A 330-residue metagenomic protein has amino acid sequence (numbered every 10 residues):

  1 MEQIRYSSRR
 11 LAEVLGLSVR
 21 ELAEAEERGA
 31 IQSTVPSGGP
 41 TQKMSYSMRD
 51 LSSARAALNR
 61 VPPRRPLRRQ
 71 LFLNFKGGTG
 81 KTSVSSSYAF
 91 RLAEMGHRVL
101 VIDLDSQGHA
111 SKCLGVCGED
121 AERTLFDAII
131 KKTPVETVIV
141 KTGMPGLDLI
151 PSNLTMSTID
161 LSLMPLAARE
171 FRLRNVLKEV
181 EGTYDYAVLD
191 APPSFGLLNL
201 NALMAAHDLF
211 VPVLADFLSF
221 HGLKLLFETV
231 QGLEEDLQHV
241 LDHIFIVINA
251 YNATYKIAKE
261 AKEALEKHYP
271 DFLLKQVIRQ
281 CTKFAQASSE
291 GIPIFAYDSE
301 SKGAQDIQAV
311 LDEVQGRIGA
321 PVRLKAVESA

Functional and structural regions predicted by a protein language model:
E2-V14, E24-A330: P-loop NTP-binding core
R20: Key DNA-contact positions within bacterial/archaeal DNA-binding proteins
